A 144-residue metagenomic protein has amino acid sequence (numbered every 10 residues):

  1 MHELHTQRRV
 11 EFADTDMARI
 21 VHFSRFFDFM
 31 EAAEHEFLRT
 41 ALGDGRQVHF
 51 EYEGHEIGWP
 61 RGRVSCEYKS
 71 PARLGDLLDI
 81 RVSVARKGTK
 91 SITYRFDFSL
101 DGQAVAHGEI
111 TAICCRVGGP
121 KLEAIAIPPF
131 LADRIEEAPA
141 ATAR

Functional and structural regions predicted by a protein language model:
M1-L77, A85-R144: Terminal targeting signals and extreme-terminal segments of soluble enzymes
